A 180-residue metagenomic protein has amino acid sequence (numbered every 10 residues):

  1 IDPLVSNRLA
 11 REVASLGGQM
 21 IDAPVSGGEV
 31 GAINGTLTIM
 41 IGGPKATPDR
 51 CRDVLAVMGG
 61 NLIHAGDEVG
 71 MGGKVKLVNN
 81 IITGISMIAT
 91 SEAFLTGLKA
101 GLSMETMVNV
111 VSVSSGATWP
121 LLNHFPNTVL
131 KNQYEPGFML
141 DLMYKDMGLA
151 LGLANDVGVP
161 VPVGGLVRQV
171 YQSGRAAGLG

Functional and structural regions predicted by a protein language model:
I1-N80, G84: Rossmann-fold dinucleotide-binding core
N34-G42, D49, I63, V69-A100 (+3 more regions): Active-site-proximal catalytic alpha-helix in oxidoreductases
V69, G73, I82, T118-L179: Interdomain hinge/lid region at the active-site interface of Rossmann-like NAD(P)-dependent oxidoreductases
M107-S112, G164, R168: Short, well-structured alpha-helical segments that form the helix of a local strand-helix-strand
